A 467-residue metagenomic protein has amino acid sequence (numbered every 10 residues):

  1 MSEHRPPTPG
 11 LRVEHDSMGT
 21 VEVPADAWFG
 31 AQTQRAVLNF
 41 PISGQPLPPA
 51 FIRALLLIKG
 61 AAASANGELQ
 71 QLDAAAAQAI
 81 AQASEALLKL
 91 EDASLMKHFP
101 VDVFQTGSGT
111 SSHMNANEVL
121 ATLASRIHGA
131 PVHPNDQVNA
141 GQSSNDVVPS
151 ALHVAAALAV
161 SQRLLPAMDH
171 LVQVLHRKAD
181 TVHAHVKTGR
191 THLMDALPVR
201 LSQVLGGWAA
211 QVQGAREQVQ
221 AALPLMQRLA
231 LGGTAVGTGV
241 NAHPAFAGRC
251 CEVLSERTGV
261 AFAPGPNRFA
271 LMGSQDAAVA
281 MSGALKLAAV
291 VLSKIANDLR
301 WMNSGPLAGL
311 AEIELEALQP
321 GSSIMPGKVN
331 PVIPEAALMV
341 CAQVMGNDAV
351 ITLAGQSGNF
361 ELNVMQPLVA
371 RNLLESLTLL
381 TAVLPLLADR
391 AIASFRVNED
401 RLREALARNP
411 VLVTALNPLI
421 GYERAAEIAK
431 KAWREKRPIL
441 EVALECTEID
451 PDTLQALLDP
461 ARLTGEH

Functional and structural regions predicted by a protein language model:
S2-H467: Conserved, well-structured ligand/cofactor-binding cores
